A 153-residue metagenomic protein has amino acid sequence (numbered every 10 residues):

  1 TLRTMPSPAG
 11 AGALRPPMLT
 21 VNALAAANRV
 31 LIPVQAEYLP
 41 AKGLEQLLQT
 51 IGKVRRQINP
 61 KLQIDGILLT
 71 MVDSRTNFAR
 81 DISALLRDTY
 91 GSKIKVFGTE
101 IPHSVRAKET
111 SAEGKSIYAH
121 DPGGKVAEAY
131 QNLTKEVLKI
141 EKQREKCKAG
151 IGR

Functional and structural regions predicted by a protein language model:
T1-M5, V54, T89, V137-I140: Hydrophobic helix-cap positions at the C-terminus of alpha-helices in RecA-like/P-loop ATPase nucleotide-binding cores
T1-P16: Cytosolic-facing regulatory segments adjacent to core modules
A13-P102: Conserved catalytic-core segment of NTP-binding enzymes
K61, R144-C147: Short, polar/charged, Gly/Pro-enriched helix-capping and turn/loop motifs at alpha-helix termini and inter-helix linkers
H103-E109: Short, glycine-rich, amphipathic interfacial segments at transmembrane boundaries or analogous
S111-E128: C-terminal boundary of histidine-terminating zinc-finger modules
N132-R144: C-terminal alpha-helix
A149-R153: Non-Sec secretion/translocation targeting segments of pathogen effectors
